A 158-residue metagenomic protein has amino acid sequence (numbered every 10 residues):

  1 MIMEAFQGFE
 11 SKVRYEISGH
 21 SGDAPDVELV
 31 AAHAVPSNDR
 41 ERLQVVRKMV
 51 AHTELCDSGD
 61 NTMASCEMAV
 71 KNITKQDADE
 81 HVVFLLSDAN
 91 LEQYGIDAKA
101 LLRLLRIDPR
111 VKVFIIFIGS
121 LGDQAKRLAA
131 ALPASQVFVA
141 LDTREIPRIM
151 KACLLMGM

Functional and structural regions predicted by a protein language model:
M1-M158: Acidic, glycine-rich A-domain
